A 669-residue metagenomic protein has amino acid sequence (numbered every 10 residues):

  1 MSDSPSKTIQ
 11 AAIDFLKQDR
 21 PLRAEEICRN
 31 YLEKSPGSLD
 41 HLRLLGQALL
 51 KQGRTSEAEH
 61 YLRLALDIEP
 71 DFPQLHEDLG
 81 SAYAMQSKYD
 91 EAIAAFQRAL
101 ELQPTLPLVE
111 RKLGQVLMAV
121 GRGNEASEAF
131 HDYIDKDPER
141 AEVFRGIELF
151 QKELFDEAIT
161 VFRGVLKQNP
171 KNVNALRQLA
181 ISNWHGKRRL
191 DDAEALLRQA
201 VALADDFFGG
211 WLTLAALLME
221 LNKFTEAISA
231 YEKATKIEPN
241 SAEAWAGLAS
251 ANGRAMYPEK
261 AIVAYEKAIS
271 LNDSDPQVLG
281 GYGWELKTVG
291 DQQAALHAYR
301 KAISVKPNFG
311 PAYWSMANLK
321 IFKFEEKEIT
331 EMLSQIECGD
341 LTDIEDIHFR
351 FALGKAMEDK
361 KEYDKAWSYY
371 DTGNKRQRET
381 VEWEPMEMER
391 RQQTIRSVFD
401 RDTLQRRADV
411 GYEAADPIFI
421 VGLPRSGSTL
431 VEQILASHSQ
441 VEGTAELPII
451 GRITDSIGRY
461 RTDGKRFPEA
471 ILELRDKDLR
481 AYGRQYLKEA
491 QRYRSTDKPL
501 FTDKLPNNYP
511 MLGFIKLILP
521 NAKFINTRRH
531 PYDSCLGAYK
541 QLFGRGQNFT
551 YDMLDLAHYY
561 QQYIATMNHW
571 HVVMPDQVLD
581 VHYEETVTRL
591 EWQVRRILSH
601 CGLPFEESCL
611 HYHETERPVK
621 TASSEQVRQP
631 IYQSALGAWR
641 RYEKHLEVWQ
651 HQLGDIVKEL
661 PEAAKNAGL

Functional and structural regions predicted by a protein language model:
P5, L39-D40, P73-Q74, P107-L108 (+7 more regions): Helix-start (N-cap) detector for alpha-helical repeat units in TPR-like alpha-solenoids, especially tetratricopeptide
K17, K51, M85, A119-V120 (+8 more regions): Register position in tetratricopeptide repeats
K34, I68, L102, I134-K136 (+8 more regions): Structural marker of alpha-solenoid helical repeat scaffolds
A255, V289, I303, T444 (+2 more regions): PAPS-dependent sulfotransferase catalytic domain
